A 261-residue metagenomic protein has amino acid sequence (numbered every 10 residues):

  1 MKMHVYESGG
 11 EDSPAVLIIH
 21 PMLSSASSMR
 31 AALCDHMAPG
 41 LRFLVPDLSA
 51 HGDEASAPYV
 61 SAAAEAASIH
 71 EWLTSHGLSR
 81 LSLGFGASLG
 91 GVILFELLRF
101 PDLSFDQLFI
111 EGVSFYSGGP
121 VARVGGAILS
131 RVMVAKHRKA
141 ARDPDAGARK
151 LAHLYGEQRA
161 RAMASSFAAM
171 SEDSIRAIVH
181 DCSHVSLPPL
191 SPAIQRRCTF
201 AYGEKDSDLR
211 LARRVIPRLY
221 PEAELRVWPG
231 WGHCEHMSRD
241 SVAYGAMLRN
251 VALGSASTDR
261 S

Functional and structural regions predicted by a protein language model:
H4-A55: Conserved HGGG/HGGXW glycine-rich cap/lid loop of the alpha/beta-hydrolase fold
L44-L83: Active-site loop/oxyanion-hole signature of alpha/beta-hydrolase fold enzymes
G86-L94: Gly/Ala-rich beta-loop-alpha elbow adjacent to hydrolase catalytic centers
R99, F105-H137: Flexible "cap/lid" loop of the alpha/beta hydrolase fold
P120-V121, R138-P192: Conserved alpha/beta-hydrolase catalytic His-Asp/Glu region
I194, F200-Y202: Short beta-strand/loop motif that positions the catalytic acidic residue of the alpha/beta-hydrolase fold
S207-R213: Conserved alpha/beta-hydrolase "acid-adjacent" motif
W231-V242: Catalytic histidine-centered segment of alpha/beta-hydrolase-like enzymes
